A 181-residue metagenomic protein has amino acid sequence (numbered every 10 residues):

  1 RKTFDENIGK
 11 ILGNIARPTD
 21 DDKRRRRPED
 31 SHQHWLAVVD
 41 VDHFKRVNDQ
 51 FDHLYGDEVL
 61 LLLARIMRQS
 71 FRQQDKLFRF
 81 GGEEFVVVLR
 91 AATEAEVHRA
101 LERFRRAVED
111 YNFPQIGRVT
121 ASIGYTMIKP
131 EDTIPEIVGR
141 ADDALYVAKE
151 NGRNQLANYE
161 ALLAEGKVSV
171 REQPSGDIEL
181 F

Functional and structural regions predicted by a protein language model:
R1-D20, R27-W35, D42-Q69, F78-G82 (+4 more regions): Conserved long alpha-helical elements within nucleotide-processing catalytic cores of c-di-GMP signaling and class III
H53, H98-E102, M127-F181: Catalytic-core segments of nucleotide cyclases and related cyclic-nucleotide turnover enzymes
K76-R79, G117: A short pre-motif secondary-structure segment
V88-R90, T126-M127: Short hydrophobic/aromatic beta-strand micro-patches that form the beta-sheet surface supporting nucleotide- or nucleic
